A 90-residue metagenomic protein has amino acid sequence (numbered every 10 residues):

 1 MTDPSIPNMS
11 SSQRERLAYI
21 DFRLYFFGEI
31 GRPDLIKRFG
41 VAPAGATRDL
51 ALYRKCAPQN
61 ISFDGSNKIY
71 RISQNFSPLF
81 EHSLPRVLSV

Functional and structural regions predicted by a protein language model:
M1-L88: Short, basic/aromatic recognition patches that contact phosphate-bearing ligands
